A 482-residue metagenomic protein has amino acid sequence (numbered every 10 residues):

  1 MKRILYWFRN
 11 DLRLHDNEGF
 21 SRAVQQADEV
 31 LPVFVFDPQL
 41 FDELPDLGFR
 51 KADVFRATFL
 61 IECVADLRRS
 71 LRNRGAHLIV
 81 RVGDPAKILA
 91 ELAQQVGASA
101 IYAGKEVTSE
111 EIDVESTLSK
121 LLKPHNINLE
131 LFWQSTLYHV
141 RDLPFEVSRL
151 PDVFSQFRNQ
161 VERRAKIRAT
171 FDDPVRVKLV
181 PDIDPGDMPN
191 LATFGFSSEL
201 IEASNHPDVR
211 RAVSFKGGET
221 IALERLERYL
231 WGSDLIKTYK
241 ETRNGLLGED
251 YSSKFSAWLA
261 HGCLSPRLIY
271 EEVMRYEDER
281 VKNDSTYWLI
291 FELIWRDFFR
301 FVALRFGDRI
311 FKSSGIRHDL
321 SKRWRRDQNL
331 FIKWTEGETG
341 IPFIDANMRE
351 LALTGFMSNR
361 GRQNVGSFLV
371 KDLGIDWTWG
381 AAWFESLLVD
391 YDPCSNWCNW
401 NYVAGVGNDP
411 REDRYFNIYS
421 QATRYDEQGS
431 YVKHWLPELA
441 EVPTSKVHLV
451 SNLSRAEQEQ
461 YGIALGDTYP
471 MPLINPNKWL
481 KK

Functional and structural regions predicted by a protein language model:
M1-P174, S395, K482: Trp/Phe/Arg-rich N-terminal binding region typifying the photolyase-homology
G19, C63, L67, A222-Y229 (+5 more regions): Alpha-helical packing segments of well-folded alpha/beta enzyme cores
D53, A57, P144, A212-K216 (+6 more regions): Hydrophobic alpha-helical scaffolding
I127, S148-I316, S430-K482: Glycine/tryptophan-enriched, flexible segments
G248-E441: Active-site-proximal binding-pocket segments
